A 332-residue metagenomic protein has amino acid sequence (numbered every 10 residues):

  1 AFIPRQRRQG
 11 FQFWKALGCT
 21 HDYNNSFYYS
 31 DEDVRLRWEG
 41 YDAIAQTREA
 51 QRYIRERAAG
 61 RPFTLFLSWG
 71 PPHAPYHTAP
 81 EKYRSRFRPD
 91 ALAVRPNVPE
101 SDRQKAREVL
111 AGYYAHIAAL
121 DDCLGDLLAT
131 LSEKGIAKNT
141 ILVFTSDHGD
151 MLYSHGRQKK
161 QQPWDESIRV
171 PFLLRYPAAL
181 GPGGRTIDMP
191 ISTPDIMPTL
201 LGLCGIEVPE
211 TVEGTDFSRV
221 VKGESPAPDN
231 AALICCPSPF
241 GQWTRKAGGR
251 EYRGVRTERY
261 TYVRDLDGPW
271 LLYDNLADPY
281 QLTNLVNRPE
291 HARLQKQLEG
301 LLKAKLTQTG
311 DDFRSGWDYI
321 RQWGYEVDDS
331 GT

Functional and structural regions predicted by a protein language model:
F2, N25, E251-Y252: Short, acidic/polar N-cap/turn motifs at the starts of alpha helices
Q6, A58-A59, S132, V220-N230: Basic phosphate/pyrophosphate-binding loop/patch that engages nucleotide-derived ligands
Q9-G10, I168: Short, structured coil segments at secondary-structure junctions
L17-I44, Q51-P194, G202-T211, R264 (+5 more regions): Active-site-proximal cap/lid insertion segments
R157-Q162, F240-W243, G248-E251: Short, P/G- and charge-enriched loop/turn segments at secondary-structure junctions
P228-C235, I320: WW-domain-binding short linear motifs
A247-P269: Low-complexity, glycine/alanine/valine/leucine- and proline-rich hydrophobic stretches
L285-T332: Long, internal low-complexity/basic segments
